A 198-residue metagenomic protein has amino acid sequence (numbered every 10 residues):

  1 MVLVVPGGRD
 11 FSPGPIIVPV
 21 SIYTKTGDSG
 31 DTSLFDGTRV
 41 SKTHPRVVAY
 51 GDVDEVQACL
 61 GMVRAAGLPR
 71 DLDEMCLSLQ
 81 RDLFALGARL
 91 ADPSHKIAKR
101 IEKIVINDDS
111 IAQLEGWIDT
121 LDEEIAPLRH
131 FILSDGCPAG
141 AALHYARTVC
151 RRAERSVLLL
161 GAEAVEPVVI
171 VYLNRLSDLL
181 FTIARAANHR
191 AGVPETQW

Functional and structural regions predicted by a protein language model:
M1-P15: Intrinsic disorder/low-complexity segments
F11, P15-W198: Phosphate/pyrophosphate-binding loop motifs in nucleotide- or prenyl diphosphate-using proteins
